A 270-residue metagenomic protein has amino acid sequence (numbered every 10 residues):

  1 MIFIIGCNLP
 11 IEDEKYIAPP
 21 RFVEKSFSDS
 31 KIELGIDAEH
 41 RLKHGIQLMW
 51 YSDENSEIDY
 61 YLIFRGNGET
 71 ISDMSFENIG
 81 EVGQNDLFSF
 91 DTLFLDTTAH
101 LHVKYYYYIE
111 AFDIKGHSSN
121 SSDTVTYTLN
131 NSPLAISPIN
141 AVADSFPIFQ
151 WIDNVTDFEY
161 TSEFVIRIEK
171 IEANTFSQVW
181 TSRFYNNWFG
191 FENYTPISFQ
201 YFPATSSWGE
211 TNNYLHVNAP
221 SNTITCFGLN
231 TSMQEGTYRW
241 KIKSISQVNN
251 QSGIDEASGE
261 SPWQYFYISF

Functional and structural regions predicted by a protein language model:
F3-G6: C-terminal motif of bacterial Sec signal peptides marking the signal peptidase cleavage site
N8-E12, F27, K43-H44, I58 (+8 more regions): Intrinsically disordered, phosphorylation-rich cytoplasmic tails of plasma-membrane receptors
N8-E57, L101, G116-Y160, S252-F270: Pro/Thr/Ser/Gly-rich low-complexity, intrinsically disordered linker/stalk tracts
S30, Y60-L62, Y108, D123 (+2 more regions): Conserved beta-strand and immediately adjacent loop positions that scaffold enzyme active sites
Q47-M49, Y106-Y108, I148-Q150, V165 (+1 more regions): Beta-strand secondary-structure signal
S52, Y60-H100, N120, D153 (+1 more regions): Recognizes extended acidic, P/S/T-rich segments that occur within or adjacent to Ig-like beta-sandwich modules
N55, G68, I114, T156 (+2 more regions): Short coil/turn motifs at secondary-structure junctions
F94-S118, N230-S252: Beta-strand-rich modules
